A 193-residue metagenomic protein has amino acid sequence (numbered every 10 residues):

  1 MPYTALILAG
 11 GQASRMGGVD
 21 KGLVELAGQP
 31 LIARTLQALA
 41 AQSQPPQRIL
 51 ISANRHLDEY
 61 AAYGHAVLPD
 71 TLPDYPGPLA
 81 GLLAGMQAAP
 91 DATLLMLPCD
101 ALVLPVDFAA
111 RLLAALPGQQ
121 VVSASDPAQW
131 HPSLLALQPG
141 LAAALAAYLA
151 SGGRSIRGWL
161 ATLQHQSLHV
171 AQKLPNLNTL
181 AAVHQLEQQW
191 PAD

Functional and structural regions predicted by a protein language model:
M1-P175, L180-V183, W190-D193: Nucleotide and nucleotide-moiety/phosphate-recognizing core
